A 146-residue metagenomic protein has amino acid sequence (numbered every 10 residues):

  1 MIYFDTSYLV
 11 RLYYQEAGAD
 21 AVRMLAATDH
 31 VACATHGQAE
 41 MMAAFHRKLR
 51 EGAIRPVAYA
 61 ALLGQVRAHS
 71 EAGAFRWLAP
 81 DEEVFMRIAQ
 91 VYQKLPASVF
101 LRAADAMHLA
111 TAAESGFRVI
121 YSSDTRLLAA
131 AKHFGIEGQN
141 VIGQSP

Functional and structural regions predicted by a protein language model:
M1, A113-P146: Acidic, PIN/NYN-like endoribonuclease modules and their adjacent C-terminal/linker elements
M1-E40, A44, K48-A61, I142: Short, well-structured N-terminal submotif of metal-dependent ribonuclease cores
A21, E40, R87, A129-A130: Phosphate- and divalent-cation-binding pockets in alpha/beta enzyme and binding domains that engage nucleotide-derived
M24, A68, A110, A129: Surface-exposed charge patches
M24-A27, S70-A72, E114: Short glycine-enriched loop/turn motifs at secondary-structure junctions
A32, L78, Q139: General small-molecule cofactor/ligand-binding pocket signal
M42-Q93, H133: Active-site-proximal, substrate-binding regions of enzyme catalytic domains and RNA-binding/basic surfaces
F75-R126: Active-site neighborhoods of divalent-metal-dependent phosphate/nucleic-acid chemistry enzymes
